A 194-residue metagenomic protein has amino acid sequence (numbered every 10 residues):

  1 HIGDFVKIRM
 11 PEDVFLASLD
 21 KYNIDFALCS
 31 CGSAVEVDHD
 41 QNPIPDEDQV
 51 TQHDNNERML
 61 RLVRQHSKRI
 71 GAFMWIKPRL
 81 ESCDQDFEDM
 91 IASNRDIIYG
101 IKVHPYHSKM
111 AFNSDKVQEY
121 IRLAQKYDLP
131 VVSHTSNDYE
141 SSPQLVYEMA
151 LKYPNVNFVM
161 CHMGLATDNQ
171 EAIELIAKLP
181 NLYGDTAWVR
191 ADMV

Functional and structural regions predicted by a protein language model:
H1-D54, E88: An N-terminally biased module of ancient metal coordination in phosphate/nucleic-acid-related enzymes
H1-G3, H104, H134, H162: Histidine-centered divalent metal-coordination motifs
D4-M10, V35-V37, D48-Q52, K77-D84 (+4 more regions): Acidic-and-aromatic substrate-binding clefts and catalytic sites of carbohydrate-active enzymes
M10-S18, D54-L60, C83-E88, P143-V146 (+2 more regions): Alpha-helical scaffolding within the catalytic cores of extracellular/periplasmic polymer-degrading hydrolases
L19, Q65, S93, E148-L151 (+1 more regions): Structural motif
L28-C31, W75, V159-C161, D185: Short beta-strand segments
Q41-V131, K178, L182: Active-site gating/metal-coordination segments in enzymes
N113-V194: Catalytic pocket-lining loop regions of alpha/beta-barrel enzymes, especially the amidohydrolase/enolase/GH5 lineages
